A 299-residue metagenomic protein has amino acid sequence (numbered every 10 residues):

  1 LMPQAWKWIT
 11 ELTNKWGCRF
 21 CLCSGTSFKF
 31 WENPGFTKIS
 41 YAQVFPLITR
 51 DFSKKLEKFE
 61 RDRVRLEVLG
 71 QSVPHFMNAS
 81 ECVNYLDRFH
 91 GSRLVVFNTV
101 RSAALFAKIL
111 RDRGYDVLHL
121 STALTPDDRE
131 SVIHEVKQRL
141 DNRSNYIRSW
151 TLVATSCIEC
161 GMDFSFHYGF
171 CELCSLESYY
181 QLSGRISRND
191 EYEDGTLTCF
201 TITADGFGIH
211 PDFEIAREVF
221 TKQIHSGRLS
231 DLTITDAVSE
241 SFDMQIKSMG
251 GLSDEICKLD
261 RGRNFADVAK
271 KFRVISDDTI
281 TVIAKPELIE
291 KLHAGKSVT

Functional and structural regions predicted by a protein language model:
M2-C18: Short, conserved "post-DEAD/DEAH" coupling segment immediately C-terminal to helicase motif II within the SF2/RecA-like
Q4, W8, G25-F28, N98 (+1 more regions): Conserved H-loop
E11, K15, C23-D87: Interdomain hinge/linker at the junction between the two RecA-like core domains of SF2 helicases
T13, M77-H90, R101, L105 (+3 more regions): C-terminal helicase lobe and adjacent C-terminal extensions/tails of nucleic-acid helicase motors
W16-C18, F59-V64, G91, Y115 (+2 more regions): Short glycine-/polar-rich loops that comprise or flank the Walker A/P-loop and associated switch/sensor motifs
C18-G25, T151-T155: Structural recognition of the conserved hydrophobic beta-strand(s) that form the central parallel beta-sheet of P-loop
T125-T155: Conserved helicase ATPase core of P-loop NTP-dependent helicases/translocases
I147, T151-F166, Q181-N189: SF2 helicase motor core recognition
